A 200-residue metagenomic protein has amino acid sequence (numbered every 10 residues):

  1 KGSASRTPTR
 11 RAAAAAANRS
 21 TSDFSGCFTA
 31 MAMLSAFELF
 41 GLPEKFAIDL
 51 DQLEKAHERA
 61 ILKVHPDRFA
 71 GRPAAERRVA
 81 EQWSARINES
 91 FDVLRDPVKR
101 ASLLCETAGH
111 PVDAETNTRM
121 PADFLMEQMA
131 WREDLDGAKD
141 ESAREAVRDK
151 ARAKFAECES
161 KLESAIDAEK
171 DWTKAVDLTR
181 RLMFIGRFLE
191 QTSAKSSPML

Functional and structural regions predicted by a protein language model:
K1-S3: Low-complexity, intrinsically disordered Ser/Thr/Pro- and acidic-rich segments
S5-T7: Intrinsic low-complexity, disordered N-terminal segments enriched in polar/charged/small residues
A12, N18-L200: C-terminal accessory/regulatory regions appended to core domains
